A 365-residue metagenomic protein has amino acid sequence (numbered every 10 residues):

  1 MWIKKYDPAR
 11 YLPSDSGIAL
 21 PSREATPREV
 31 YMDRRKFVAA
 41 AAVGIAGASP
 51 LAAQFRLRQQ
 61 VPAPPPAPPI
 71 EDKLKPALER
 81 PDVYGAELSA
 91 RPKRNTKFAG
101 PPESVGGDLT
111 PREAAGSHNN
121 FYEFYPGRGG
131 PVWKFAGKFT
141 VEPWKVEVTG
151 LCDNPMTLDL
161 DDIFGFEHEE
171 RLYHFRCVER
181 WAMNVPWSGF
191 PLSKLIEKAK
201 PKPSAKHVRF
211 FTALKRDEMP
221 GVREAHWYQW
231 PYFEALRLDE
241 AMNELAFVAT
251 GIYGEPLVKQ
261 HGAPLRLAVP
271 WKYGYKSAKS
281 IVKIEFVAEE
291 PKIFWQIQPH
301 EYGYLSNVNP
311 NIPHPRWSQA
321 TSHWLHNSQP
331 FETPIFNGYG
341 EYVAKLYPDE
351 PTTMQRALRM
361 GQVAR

Functional and structural regions predicted by a protein language model:
M1-M32, K36, V43-A46, F55-V61: N-terminal secretory signal peptides
W2, Y31, R56, P62-P65 (+2 more regions): Short secondary-structure boundary segments
I3-G17, L57-T110: N-terminal pre-domain segments of enzymes
P8, P21, T26, M32-R34 (+6 more regions): Intrinsically disordered, low-complexity sequence elements enriched in Ser/Thr/Gly/Pro
L78-R365: Structured, non-membrane catalytic/scaffold regions adjacent to prosthetic-group chemistry
